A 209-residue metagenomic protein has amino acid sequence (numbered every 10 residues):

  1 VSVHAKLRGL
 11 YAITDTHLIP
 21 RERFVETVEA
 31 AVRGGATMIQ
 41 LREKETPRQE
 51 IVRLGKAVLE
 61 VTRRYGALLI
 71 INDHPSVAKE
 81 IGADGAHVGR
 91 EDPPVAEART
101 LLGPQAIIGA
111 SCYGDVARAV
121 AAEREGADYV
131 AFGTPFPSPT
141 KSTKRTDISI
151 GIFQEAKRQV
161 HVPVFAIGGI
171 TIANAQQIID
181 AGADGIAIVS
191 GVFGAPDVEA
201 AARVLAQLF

Functional and structural regions predicted by a protein language model:
V1-P93, T100-Y129, R145-I148, E155-V164 (+2 more regions): Conserved N-terminal beta1-alpha1 strand-loop-helix module at the mouth
A86, I186-A187: Paired acidic/hydrophobic, glycine-rich loop segments that form the ligand-binding mouth/hinge of periplasmic-binding
F132-G133, S138: Short, flexible catalytic-loop segment of classical short-chain dehydrogenase/reductase
T140-S142: Glycine/threonine-rich flexible loop motifs
A181, G185: C-terminal binding/interaction regions
